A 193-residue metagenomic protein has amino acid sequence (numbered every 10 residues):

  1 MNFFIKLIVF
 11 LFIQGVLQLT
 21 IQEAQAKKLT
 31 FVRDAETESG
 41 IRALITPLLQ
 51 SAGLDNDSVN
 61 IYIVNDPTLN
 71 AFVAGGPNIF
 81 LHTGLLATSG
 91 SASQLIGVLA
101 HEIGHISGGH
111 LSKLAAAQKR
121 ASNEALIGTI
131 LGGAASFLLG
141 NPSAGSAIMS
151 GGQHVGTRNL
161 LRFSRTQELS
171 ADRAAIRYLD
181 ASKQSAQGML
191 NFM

Functional and structural regions predicted by a protein language model:
M1-F4: N-terminal secretory signal peptides that target proteins for export/translocation
K6-Q18: Bacterial N-terminal signal peptides
A24-L139, G156-F163, L169-M193: Peri-catalytic and regulatory segments of divalent metal-dependent proteins
S136-M149: N-terminal accessory/precursor segments of enzymes
S146-V155, M193: Short, conserved phosphate-binding/catalytic loop or strand-edge motifs used in phosphoryl-/nucleotidyl-transfer
